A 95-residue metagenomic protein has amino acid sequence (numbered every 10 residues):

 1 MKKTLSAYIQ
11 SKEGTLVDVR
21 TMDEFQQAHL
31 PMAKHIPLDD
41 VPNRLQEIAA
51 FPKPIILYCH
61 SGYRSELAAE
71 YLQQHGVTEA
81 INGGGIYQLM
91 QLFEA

Functional and structural regions predicted by a protein language model:
K2-T15, V19-K53, Y63-A95: Rhodanese-like catalytic fold shared by cysteine-dependent sulfurtransferases and DSP/PTP-type phosphatases
Y58-C59: Short, surface-exposed ligand- or partner-binding patches at beta-edge/loop junctions that are enriched in aromatics
